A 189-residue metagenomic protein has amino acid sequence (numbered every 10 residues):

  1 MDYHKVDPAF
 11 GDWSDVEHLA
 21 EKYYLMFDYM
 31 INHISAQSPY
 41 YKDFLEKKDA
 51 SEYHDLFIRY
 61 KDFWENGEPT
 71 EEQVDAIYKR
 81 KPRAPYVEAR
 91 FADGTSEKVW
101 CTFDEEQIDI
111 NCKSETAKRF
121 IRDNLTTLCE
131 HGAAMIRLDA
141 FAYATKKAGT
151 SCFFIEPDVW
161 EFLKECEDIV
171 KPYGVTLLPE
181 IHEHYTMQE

Functional and structural regions predicted by a protein language model:
M1-R122, T126, E130, F141-E189: Acidic/aromatic-lined carbohydrate-recognition and catalytic surfaces of CAZymes acting on diverse glycans
I136-L138: Hydrophobic residues within beta-strands of alpha/beta enzymes
